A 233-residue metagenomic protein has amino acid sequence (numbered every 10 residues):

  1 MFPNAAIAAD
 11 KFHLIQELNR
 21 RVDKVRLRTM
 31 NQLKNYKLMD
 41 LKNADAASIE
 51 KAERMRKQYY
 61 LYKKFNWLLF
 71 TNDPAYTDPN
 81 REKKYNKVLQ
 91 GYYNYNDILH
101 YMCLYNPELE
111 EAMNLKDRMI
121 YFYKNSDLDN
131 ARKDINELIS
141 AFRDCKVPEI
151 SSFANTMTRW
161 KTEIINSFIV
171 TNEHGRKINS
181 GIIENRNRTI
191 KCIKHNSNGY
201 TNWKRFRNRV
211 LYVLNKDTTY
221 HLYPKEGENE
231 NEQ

Functional and structural regions predicted by a protein language model:
M1-A6, F12-I15, N35-Q233: Acidic/histidine-rich catalytic cores and adjacent linkers of DNA breakage/strand-transfer/modification proteins
L14-L38: Short alpha-helix plus adjacent loop in nuclease-associated cores
